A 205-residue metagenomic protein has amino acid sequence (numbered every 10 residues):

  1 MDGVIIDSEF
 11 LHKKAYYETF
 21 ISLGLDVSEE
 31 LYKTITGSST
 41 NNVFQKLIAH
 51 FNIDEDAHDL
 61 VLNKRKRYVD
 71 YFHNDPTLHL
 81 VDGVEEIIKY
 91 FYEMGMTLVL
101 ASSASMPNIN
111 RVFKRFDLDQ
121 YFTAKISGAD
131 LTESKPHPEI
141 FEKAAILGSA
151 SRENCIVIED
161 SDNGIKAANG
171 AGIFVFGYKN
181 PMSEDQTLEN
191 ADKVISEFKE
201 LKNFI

Functional and structural regions predicted by a protein language model:
M1-K33: Active-site neighborhood of HAD-like aspartate-dependent phosphohydrolases
I5, L80, L98-A101, E133 (+1 more regions): Conserved SAM-binding loop
K13, Y17, T40-Q45, R65 (+2 more regions): An amphipathic alpha-helix signature
L25, M96, I173: Short phosphate-binding/catalytic loops that engage adenosine nucleotides
L25-T34, I53-L62, R152: Short, surface-exposed acidic
G37-Y71, D82, Y90: A metal-dependent, Asp-based hydrolase signature
H73-L100, M106, N110: Short, acidic loop-to-helix structural element flanking the phosphoryl-transfer center in phosphate-processing enzymes
K89-Y92, S105-I205: Asp-based, Mg2+/Mn2+-dependent phosphohydrolase catalytic module
